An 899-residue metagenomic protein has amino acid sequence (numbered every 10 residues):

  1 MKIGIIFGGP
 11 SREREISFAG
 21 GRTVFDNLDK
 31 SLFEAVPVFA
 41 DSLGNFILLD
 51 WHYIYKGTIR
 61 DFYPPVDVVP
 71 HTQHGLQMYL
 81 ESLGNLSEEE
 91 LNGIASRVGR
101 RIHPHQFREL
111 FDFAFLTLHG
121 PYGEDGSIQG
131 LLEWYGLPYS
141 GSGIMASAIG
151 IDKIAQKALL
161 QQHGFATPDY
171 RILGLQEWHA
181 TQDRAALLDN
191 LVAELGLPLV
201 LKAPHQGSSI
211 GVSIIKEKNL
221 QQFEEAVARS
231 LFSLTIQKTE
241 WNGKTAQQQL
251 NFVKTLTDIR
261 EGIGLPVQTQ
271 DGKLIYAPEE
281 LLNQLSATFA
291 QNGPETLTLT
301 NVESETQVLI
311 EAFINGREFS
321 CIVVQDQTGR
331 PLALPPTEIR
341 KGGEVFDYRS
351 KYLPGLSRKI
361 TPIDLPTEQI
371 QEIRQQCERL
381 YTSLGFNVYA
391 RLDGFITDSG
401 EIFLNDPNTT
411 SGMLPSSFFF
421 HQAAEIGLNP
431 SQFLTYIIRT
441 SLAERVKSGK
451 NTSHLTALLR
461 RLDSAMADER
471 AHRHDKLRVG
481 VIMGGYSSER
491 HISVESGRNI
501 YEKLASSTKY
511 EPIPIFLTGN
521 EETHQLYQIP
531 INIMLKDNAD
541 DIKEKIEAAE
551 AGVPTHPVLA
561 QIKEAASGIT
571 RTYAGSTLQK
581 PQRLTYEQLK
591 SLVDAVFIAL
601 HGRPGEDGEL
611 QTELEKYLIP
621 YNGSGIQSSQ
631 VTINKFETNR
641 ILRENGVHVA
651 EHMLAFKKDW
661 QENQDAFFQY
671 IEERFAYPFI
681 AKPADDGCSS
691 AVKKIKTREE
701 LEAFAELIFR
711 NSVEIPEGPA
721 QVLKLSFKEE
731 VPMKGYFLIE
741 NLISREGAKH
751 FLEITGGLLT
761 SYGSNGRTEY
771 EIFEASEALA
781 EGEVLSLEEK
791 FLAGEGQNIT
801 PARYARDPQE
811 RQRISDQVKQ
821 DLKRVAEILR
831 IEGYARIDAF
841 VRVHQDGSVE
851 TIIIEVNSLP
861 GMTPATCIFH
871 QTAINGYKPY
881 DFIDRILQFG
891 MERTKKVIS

Functional and structural regions predicted by a protein language model:
M1-K2, I6-P10, K30, T181 (+11 more regions): ATP-dependent carboxylate activation and anion-phosphoryl transfer catalytic cores that bind Mg-ATP to form
M1-Q162, L173-D189, T435-Y436, T440-Q627 (+6 more regions): ATP-binding N-terminal substructure of ATP-dependent carboxylate-amine bond-forming enzymes
A35, P138-Y139, T167, L199 (+6 more regions): Hydrophobic beta-strand scaffold residues
Q162-S209, S213, E644-S689, K693: Rossmann-like NAD(P)H-binding beta-loop-alpha module
L173, V212-K218, V323-D326, T397 (+7 more regions): Short beta-strand-to-turn element immediately C-terminal to the catalytic PLP-Schiff-base lysine in fold type I
W178, N292, V631-T632, K658-Q661 (+5 more regions): Domain-scale recognition of functional cores that engage charged ligands
Q221-K359, D364-L365, R698-P801, A805 (+5 more regions): Phosphate-binding site of ATP-dependent enzymes
